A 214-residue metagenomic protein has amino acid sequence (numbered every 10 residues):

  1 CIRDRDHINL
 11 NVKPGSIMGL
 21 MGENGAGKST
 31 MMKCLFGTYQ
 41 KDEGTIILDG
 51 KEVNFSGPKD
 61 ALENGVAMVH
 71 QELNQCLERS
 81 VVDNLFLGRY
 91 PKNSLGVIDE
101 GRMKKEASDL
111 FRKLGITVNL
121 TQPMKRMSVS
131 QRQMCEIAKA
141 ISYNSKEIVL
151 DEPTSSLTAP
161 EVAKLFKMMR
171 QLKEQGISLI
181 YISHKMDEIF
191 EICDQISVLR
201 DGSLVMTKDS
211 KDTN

Functional and structural regions predicted by a protein language model:
R3-N214: Glycine-rich phosphate-binding loops of nucleotide-dependent enzymes
